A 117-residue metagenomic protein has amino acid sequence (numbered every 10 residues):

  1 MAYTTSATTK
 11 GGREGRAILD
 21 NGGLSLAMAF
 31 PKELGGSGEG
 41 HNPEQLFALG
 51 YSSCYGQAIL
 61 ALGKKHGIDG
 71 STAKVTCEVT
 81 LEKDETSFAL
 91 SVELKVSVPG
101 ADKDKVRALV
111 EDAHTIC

Functional and structural regions predicted by a protein language model:
M1-L49, G56-I116: Extended beta-strand/beta-hairpin segments
